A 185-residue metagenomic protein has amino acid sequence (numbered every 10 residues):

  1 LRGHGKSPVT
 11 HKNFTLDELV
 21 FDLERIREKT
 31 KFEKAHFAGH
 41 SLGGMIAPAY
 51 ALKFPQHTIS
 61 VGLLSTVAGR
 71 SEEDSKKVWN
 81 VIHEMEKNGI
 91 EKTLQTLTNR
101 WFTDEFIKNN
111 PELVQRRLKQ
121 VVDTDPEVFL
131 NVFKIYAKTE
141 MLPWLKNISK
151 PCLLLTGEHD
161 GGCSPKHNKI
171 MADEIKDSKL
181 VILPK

Functional and structural regions predicted by a protein language model:
L1-A38: Active-site loop/oxyanion-hole signature of alpha/beta-hydrolase fold enzymes
L1-G3, T66, K185: Active-site loop/turn elements of alpha/beta-hydrolase fold enzymes, especially the short glycine-/histidine-rich
S7-N13, E72-S75, P165-K166: Conserved catalytic-core motifs of eukaryotic protein kinase domains, centered on the activation segment
G39-G43, A47: Gly/Ala-rich beta-loop-alpha elbow adjacent to hydrolase catalytic centers
P48-K53, H57-K92, W101: Flexible "cap/lid" loop of the alpha/beta hydrolase fold
E72-K76, I90-N147: Conserved alpha/beta-hydrolase catalytic His-Asp/Glu region
I148, L154-T156, D160: Short beta-strand/loop motif that positions the catalytic acidic residue of the alpha/beta-hydrolase fold
P165-K185: Catalytic histidine neighborhood in serine/cysteine hydrolases with alpha/beta-hydrolase-type architecture
